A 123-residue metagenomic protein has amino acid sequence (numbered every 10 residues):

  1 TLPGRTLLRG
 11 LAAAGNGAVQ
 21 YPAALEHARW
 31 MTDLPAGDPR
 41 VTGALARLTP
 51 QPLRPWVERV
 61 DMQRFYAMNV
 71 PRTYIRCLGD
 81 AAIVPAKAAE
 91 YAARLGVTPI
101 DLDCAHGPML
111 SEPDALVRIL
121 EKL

Functional and structural regions predicted by a protein language model:
T1-H27, P55-W56, V60-D61, I83-V84 (+1 more regions): Flexible "cap/lid" loop of the alpha/beta hydrolase fold
G17-R47: Pocket-forming structural segment of enzyme catalytic cores
A46-F65: Active-site nucleophile elbow and catalytic-triad environment of alpha/beta-hydrolase enzymes
A67-N69, R94: Short, well-ordered coil/turn elements that cap or connect secondary structure elements
M68, Y74-R76: Short beta-strand/loop motif that positions the catalytic acidic residue of the alpha/beta-hydrolase fold
C77-L110, L123: Conserved loop-alpha-helix segment in the C-terminal half of the alpha/beta-hydrolase fold that carries the catalytic
P113-E121: Short, amphipathic alpha-helical "lid/cap" segments that border enzyme active or binding sites
